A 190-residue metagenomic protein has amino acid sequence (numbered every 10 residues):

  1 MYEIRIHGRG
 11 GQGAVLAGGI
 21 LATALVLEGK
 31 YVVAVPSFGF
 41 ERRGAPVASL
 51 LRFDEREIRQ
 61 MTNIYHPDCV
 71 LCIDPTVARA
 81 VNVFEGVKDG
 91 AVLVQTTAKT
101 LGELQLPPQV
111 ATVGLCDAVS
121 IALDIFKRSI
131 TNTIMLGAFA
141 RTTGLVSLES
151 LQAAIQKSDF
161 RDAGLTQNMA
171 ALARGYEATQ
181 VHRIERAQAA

Functional and structural regions predicted by a protein language model:
M1-A190: Active-site cofactor/cluster-binding pocket
